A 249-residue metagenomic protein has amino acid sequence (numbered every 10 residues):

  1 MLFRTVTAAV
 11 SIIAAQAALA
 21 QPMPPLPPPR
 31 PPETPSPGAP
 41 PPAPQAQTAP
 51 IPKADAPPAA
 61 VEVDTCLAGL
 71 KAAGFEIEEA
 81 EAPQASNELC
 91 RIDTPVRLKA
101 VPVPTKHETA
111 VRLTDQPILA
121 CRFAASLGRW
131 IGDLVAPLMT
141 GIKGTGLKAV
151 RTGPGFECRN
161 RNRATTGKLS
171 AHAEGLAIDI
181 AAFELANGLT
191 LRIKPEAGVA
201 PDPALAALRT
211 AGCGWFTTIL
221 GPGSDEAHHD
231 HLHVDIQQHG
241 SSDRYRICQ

Functional and structural regions predicted by a protein language model:
M1-T7: Bacterial N-terminal signal peptides that target proteins for export
A14-A17: N-terminal signal peptide c-region/cleavage motif recognized by signal peptidases
A20-G74, P83: Proline-rich, low-complexity linker regions of envelope-associated factors in Gram-negative bacteria
Q21-P22, A85, V96-K99, P104 (+4 more regions): Catalytic cores and adjacent binding grooves of peptidoglycan-active enzymes
P58-V150: Active-site acidic/histidine clusters and adjacent loop/turn architecture that either coordinate catalytic ions
N87-D93, C158-R163, H231-D235: Short, solvent-exposed polar/charged micro-motifs at secondary-structure junctions
R151-L169: Surface-exposed short loop/turn segments
